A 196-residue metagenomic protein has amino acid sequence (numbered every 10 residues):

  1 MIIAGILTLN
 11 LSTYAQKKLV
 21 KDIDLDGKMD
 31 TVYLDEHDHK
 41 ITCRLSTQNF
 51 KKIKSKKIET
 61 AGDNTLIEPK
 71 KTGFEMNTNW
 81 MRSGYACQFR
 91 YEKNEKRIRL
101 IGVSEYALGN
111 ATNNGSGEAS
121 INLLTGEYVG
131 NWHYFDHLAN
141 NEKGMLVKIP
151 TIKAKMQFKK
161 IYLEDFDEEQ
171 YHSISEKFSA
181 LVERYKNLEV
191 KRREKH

Functional and structural regions predicted by a protein language model:
M1-Q16: Bacterial Sec-dependent N-terminal signal peptides
Q16-I23, G62-T72: Beta-propeller blade termini
I23-E36, T72-N77: Acidic/hydrophobic-patterned starts of short beta strands in beta-sheet-rich repeat architectures
D38-H39, M81: Short glycine/acidic-enriched loop and turn motifs that connect beta-strands
K40-K56, L66, F89-K93: Beta-propeller blade repeat segments, especially FG-GAP/WD-type strand-to-loop junctions in 6- to 7-bladed propeller
K57-G62, A107: Short coil/turn segments at the loop-to-beta-strand junctions that recur within blades of beta-propeller repeat folds
L66, N77-T78: Charge-rich, amphipathic alpha-helical segments
N79-H196: Acidic, small-residue rich beta-repeat scaffolds with periodic aromatic anchors
